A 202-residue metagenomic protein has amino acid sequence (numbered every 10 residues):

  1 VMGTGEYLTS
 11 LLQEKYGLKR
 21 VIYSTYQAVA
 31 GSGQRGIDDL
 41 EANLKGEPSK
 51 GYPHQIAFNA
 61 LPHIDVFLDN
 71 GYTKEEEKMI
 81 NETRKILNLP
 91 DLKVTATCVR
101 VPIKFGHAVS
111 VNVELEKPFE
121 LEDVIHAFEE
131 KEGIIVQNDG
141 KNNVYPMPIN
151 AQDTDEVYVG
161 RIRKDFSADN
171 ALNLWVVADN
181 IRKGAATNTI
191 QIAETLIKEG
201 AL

Functional and structural regions predicted by a protein language model:
V1-G5, A185-N188: Catalytic-loop motifs flanking and including active-site residues across diverse enzymes
M2-A127: Active-site-lining helix/loop region of Rossmann-like oxidoreductase modules
V94-L202: C-terminal active-site/capping subdomain that shapes the small-molecule cofactor and substrate pocket of enzyme
